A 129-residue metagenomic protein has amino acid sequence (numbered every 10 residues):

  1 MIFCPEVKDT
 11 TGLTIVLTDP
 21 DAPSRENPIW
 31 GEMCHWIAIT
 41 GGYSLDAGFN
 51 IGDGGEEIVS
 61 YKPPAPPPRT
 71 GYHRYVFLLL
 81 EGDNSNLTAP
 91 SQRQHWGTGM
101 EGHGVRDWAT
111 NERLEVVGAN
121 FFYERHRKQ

Functional and structural regions predicted by a protein language model:
M1-Q129: N-terminus-centered regions that define maturation/targeting leaders and the start of the first functional domain
